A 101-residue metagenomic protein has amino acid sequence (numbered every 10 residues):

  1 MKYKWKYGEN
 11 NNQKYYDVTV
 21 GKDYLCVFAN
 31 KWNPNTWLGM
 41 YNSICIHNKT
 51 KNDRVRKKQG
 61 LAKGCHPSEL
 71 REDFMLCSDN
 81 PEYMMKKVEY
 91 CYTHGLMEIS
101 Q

Functional and structural regions predicted by a protein language model:
M1-Y24: Negatively charged, low-complexity tracts enriched in Asp/Glu with abundant Ser/Thr
K2-Y3, A29, P34, R71: Intrinsically disordered regions, especially transient/low-confidence alpha-helical propensity segments and coil-helix
K2-Y3, W37-N42, K86: N-terminal leader/targeting segments
Y7-N10, V20, L38, Q59 (+2 more regions): Feature targets compositionally biased, intrinsically disordered low-complexity regions with long contiguous runs
K14-Y15, D23, V27, D73 (+1 more regions): Intrinsic disorder/low-structure terminal segments
D23-Q59: A short, structured beta-strand/loop element
C45-Q101: Mixed-charge, Lys/Arg-enriched low-complexity segments
